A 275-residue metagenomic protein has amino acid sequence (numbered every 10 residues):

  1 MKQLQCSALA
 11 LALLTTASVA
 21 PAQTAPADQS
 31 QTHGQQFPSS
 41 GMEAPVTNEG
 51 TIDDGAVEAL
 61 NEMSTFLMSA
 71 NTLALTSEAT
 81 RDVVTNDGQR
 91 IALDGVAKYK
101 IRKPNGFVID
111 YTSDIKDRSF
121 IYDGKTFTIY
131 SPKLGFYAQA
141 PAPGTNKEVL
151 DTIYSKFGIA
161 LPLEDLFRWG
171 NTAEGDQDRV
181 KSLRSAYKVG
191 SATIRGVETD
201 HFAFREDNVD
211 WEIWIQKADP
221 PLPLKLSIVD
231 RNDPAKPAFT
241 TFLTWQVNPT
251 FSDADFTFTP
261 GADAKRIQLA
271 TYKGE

Functional and structural regions predicted by a protein language model:
M1-A8: Bacterial N-terminal signal peptides that target proteins for export
A8-T16: Bacterial N-terminal signal peptides
A20-A27: Boundary at the C-terminal end of the N-terminal hydrophobic targeting segment
D28-S40, K100-E164, D233-A238: An acidic-aromatic
F37-P38, E43-A59, S131-E198, T259-A262 (+1 more regions): Flexible, processing/modification-adjacent segments and terminal tails in exported/periplasmic/extracellular proteins
A44-F136: N-terminal mature ectodomain segment of secretory-pathway/periplasmic proteins
L67-M68, L150, W214-I215: Conserved short hydrophobic patches within well-ordered secondary structure
E78-T80, S113, T128, A138 (+1 more regions): Gly/Pro-enriched, hydrophobic low-complexity segments that function as extracytoplasmic propeptides/linkers
